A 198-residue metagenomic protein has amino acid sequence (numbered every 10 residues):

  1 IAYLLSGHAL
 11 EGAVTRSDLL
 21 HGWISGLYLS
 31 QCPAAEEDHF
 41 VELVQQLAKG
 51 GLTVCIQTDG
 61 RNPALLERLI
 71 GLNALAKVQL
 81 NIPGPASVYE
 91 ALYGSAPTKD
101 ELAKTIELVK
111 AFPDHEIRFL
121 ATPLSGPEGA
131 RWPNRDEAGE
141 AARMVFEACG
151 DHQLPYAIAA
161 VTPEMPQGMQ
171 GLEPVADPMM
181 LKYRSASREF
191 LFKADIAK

Functional and structural regions predicted by a protein language model:
L4-L172: Conserved AdoMet/S-adenosylmethionine-binding subsite of the radical SAM
Q170-V175, M180: Active-site-adjacent loop and "lid" segments of alpha/beta metabolic enzymes
M180-K198: A C-terminal junction/extension of Radical SAM enzymes
